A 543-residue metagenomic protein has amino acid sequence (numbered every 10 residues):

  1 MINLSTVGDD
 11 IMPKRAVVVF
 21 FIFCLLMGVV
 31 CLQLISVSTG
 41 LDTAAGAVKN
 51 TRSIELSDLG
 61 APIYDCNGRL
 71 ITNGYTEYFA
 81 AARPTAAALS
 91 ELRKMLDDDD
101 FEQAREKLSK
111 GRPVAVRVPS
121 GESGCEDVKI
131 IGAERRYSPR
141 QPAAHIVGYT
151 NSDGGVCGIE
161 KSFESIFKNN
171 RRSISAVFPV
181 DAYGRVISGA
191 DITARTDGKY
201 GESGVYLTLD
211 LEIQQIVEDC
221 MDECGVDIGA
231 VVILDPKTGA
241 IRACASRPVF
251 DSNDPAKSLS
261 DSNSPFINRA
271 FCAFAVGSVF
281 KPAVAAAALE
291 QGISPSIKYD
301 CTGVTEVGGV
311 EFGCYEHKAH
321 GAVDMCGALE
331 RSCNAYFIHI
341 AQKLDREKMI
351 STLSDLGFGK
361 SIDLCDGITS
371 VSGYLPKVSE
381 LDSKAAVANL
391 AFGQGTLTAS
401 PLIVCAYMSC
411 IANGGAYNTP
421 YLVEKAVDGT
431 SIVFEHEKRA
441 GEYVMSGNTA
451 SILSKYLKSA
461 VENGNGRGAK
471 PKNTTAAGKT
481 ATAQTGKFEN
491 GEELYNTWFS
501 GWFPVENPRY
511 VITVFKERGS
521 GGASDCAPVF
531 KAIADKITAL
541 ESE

Functional and structural regions predicted by a protein language model:
M1-I11: Short, Lys/Arg-enriched N-terminal segments with co-localized hydrophobic residues within the first ~10-30 amino acids
L4, L70, D235-S278, A286-E517 (+2 more regions): Beta-lactam-recognizing serine transpeptidase/beta-lactamase-like catalytic domain environment
D9-T43: Hydrophobic alpha-helical transmembrane signal-anchor segments
G40-S53, R69, N73-S90, K94 (+4 more regions): Short pre-catalytic segments that frame enzyme active sites
D58-G60, D227-V231, K472: Short loop/turn microsegments at loop-to-beta-strand junctions
Y64-D65, F167-I174, F178-V180, L234-D235 (+3 more regions): Hydrophobic alpha-helical segments, especially N-terminal targeting/anchoring helices
G74, E91-K94, E102-E202, V514 (+1 more regions): Small/polar-residue-rich segments within soluble enzyme cores
